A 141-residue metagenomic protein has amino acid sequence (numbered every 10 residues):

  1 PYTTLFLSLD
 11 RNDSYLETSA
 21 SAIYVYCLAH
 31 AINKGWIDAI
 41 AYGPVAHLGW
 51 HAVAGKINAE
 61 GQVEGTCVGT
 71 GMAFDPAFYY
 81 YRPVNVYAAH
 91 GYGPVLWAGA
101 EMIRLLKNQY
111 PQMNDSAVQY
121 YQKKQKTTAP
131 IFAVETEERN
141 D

Functional and structural regions predicted by a protein language model:
P1-L5: Short, small-residue-biased leader/transition segments that mark boundaries at the very start of proteins
F6-R11: Short linear capping/connector segments at secondary-structure termini
N12, A20: Anionic-ligand binding region
Y15-L16, V25-Y26, H30-N140: CBM-like carbohydrate-recognition segments
